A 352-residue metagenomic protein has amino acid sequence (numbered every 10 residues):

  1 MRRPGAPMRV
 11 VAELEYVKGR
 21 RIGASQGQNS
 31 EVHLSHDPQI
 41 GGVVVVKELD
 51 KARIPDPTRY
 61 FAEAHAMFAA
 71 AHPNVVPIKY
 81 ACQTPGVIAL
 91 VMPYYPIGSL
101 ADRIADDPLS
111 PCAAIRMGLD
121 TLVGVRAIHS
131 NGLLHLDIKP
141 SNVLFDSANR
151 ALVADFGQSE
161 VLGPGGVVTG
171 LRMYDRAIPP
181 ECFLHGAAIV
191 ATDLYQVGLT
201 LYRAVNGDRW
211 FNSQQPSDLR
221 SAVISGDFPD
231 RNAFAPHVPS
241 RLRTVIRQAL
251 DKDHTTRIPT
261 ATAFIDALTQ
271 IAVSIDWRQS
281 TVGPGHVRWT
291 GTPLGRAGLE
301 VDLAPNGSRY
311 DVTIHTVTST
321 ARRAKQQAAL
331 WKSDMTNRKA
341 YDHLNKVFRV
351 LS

Functional and structural regions predicted by a protein language model:
R53-A69: AlphaC helix of the eukaryotic protein kinase fold
Y80-C82: A short, aromatic-enriched beta-strand patch in the conserved N-lobe beta-sheet of the protein kinase catalytic domain
P85-S99, R103: Conserved short submotifs of the Hanks-type protein kinase catalytic core that shape the nucleotide-binding pocket
M117-G118: Activation segment signature within eukaryotic-like protein kinase domains
H129-F145: Catalytic-loop of the protein kinase fold
V167-C182: Conserved activation segment of eukaryotic-like protein kinases, specifically the C-terminal portion of the activation
K252-I275: Terminal C-lobe "cap" of eukaryotic-type protein kinase domains
